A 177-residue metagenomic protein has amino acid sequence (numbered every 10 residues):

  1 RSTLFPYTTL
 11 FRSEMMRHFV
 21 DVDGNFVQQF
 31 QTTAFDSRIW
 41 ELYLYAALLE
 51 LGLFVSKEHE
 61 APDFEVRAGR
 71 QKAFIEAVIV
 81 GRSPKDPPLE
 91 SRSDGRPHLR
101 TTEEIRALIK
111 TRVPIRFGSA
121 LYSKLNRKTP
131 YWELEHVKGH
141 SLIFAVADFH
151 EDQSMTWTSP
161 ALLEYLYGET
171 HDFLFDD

Functional and structural regions predicted by a protein language model:
T3-L10: Short, small-residue-biased leader/transition segments that mark boundaries at the very start of proteins
M15-S56: Acidic-basic catalytic patches of nuclease active cores, encompassing PD-(D/E)XK and other metal-cofactor nuclease
L44, L51-E65, T129-L134: Catalytic micro-motifs at enzyme active sites that drive phosphoryl/nucleotidyl and oxygen chemistry
L48, F64-V66, K72-G81: Conserved catalytic cores of phosphodiester-cleaving nucleases, focusing on short active-site segments
S56-K57, E65, F74-I75, I143-V146: A structural signal for short, well-ordered beta-strand segments and their strand-loop junctions that often border
G69-Q71, G139-H140: A short, charged/proline- and glycine-enriched loop that marks the coil->beta-strand transition at the N-terminal
G81-D177: Metal-dependent nuclease catalytic core centered on acidic motifs
